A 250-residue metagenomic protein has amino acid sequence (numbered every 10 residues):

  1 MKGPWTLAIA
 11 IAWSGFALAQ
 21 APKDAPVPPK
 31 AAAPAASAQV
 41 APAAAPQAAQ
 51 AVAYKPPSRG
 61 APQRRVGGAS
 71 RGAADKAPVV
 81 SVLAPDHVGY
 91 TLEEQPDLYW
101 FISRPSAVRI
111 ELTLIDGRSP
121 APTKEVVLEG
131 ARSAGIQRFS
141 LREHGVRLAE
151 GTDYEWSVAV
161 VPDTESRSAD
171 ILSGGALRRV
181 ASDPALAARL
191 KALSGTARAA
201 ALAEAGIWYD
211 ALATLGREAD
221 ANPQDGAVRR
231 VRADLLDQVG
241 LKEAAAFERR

Functional and structural regions predicted by a protein language model:
S14-F16: N-terminal signal peptide c-region/cleavage motif recognized by signal peptidases
Q20-V79: N-proximal, low-complexity, solvent-exposed accessory regions that precede a main structured/catalytic
P29, A48-G60, V79, A84 (+6 more regions): Extended, polar beta-sheet/loop recognition surfaces of beta-rich domains that mediate binding to diverse ligands
P85-R104: Contiguous beta-strand segments within globular domains
L98-W100, Q137-I171, G175-A176: Extracytoplasmic/surface-exposed domains of secreted proteins that mediate cell-envelope carbohydrate/peptidoglycan
A121-S133: Solvent-exposed serine/threonine-rich low-complexity stretches and specific carbohydrate-binding patches
N222-P223, R229-R250: Preference for solvent-exposed, low-hydrophobicity sequence contexts
